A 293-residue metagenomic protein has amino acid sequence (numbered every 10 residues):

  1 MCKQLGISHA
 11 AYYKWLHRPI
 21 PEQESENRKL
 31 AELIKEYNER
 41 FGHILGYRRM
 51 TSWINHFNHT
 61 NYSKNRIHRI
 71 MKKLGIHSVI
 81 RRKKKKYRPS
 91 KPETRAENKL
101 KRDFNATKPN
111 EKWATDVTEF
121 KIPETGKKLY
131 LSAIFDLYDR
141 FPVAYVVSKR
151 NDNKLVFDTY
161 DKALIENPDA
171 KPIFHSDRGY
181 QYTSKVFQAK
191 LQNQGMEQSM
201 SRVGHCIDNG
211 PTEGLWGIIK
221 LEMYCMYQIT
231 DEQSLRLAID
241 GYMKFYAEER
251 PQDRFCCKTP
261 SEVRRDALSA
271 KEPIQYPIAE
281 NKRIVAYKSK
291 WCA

Functional and structural regions predicted by a protein language model:
M1, F57, P172, A270-P273 (+1 more regions): Disordered, low-complexity tails and leader-like regions
C2, H9-K108, H205, T259-L268 (+1 more regions): Basic, flexible linker segments flanking DNA-binding modules in nucleic acid-interacting mobile-element proteins
C2, T60-K64, R69, L74-V79 (+3 more regions): RNase H-like DDE/DDD metal-dependent nuclease/strand-transfer catalytic core used by mobile genetic elements
G6-H9, P211: Mobile beta-alpha loop/short-helix "lid" or hinge segments that flank ligand
A10, F141, D253: Glycine-centered loop/turn positions within well-structured domains that cap or flank conserved ligand/cofactor-binding
I20, K185, Q192-M196, I218-A293: C-terminal domain-tail junction helix/linker
